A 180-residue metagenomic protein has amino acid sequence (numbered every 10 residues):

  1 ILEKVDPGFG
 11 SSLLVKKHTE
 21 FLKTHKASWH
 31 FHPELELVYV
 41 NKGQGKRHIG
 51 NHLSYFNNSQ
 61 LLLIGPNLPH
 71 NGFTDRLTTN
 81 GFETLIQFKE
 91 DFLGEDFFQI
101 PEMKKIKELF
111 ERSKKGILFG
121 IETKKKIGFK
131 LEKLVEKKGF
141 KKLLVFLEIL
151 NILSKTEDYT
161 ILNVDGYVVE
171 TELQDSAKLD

Functional and structural regions predicted by a protein language model:
I1-G8, P69-K133, K155-I161: A hydrophobic/aromatic-rich effector-binding and dimerization subdomain of bacterial HTH-type transcriptional regulators
I1-Q60: Generic protein-terminus/edge-of-domain signal
E34, N80-F82, L143: A structure-centric signal for secondary-structure junctions around beta-strands
K42, F129-E132, D180: Positions in alpha-helical segments
K42-Q44, N67, D91: Short loop segments at secondary-structure junctions
F56-F73: Conserved metal-binding segment of the jelly-roll/cupin
I117, V135-D180: Short, Lys/Arg-enriched, Trp-marked, Pro/Gly-tolerant hinge/linker segments that flank
